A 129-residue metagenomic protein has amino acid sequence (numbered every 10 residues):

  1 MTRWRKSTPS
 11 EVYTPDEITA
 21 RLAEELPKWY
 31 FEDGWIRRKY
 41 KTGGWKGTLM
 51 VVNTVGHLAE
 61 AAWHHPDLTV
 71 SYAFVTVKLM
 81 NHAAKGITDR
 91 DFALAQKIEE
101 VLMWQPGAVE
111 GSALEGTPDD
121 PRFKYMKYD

Functional and structural regions predicted by a protein language model:
T2-L26, E32-K41, W45-G86, F92-D129: Charge-rich, low-complexity N-terminal segments
